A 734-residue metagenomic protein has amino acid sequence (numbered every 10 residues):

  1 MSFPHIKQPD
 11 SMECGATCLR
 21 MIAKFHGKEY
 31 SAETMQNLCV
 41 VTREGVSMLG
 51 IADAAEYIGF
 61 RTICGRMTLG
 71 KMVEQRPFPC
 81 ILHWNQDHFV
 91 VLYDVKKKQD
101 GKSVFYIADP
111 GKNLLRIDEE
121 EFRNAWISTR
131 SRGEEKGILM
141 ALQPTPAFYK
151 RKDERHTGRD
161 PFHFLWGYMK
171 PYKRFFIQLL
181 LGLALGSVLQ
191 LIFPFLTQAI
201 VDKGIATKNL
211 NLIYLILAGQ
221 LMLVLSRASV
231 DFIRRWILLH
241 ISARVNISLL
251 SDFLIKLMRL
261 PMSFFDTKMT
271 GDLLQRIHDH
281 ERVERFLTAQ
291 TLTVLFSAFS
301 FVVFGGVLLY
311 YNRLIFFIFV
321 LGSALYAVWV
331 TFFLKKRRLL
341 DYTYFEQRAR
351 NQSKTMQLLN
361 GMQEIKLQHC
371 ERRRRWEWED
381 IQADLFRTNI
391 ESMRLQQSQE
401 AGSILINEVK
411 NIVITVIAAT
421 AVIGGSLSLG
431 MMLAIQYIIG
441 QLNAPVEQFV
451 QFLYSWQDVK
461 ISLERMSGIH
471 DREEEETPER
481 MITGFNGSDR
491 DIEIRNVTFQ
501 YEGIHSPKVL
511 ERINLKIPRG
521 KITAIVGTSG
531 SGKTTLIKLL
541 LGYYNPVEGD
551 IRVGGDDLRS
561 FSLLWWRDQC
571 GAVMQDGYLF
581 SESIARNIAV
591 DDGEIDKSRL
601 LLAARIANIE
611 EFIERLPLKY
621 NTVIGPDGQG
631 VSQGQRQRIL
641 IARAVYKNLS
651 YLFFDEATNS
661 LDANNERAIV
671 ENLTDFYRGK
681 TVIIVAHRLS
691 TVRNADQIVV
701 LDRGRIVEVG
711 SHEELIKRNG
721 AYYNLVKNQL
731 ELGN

Functional and structural regions predicted by a protein language model:
C39-V46, V73-N85, F89-Q178, G182: Noncatalytic regulatory segments and standalone regulatory/sensor domains
K98, F176-V230, I237, L309-L314 (+2 more regions): Transmembrane helix-loop-helix hairpins at lipid-water interfaces of multipass membrane proteins, especially the type-1
R174-I200, I216, Q220, L238-L239 (+8 more regions): Alpha-helical segments in transporter systems
T197-Q198, M258-V303, N360, K366: Juxtamembrane loop-to-helix connectors within ABC transporter transmembrane domains
I216-R227, D231, T293-T343, I414-L427 (+1 more regions): Transmembrane helices of ABC transporter permease
S251, I255-K256, L260-D272, T343-M393 (+3 more regions): Loop segments that connect adjacent transmembrane helices in multi-pass transporters
Q347, N351, K366-C370, R394 (+1 more regions): Cytosolic ends of transmembrane helices, especially the final helix of ABC transmembrane type-1 domains
F485-N734: ABC-type nucleotide-binding domain
